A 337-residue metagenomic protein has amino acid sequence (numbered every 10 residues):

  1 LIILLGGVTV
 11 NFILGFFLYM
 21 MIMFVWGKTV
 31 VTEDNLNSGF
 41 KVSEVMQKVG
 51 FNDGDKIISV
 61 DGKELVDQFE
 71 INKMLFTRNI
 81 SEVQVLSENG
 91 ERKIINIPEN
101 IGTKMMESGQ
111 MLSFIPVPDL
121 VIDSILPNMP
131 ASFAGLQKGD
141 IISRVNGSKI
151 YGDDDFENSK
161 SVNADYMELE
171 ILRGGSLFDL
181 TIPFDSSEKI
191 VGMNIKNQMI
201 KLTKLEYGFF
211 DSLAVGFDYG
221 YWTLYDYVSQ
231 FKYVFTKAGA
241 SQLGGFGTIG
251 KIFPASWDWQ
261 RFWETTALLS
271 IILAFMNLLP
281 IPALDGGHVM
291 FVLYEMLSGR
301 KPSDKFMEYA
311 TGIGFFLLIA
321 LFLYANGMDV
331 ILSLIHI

Functional and structural regions predicted by a protein language model:
L1-L18, V60-M105, D226: Interdomain regulatory linker/hinge segments that flank or connect interaction modules in polarity/junction/synaptic
L1-S43, F306-F315, A320-F322: Internal alpha-helical transmembrane segments
G7, M46, G54-I57, V83 (+8 more regions): Terminal peptide-recognition signature
N11, L269-L278, L318-A325: Alpha-helical transmembrane segments of multi-pass membrane proteins
L18, F322-S333: Membrane-helix cytosolic exit motif
I22-D34, A283, S298, V330-L334: Membrane-interfacial segments
V25-V66, M106-R144, S148-Y151: PDZ/PDZ-like domain segments forming the peptide/carboxylate-binding groove, activating on the N-terminal beta-strands
G109-F133, I141-S143, S148-K149, D153-F275 (+2 more regions): Functional transmembrane alpha-helices
